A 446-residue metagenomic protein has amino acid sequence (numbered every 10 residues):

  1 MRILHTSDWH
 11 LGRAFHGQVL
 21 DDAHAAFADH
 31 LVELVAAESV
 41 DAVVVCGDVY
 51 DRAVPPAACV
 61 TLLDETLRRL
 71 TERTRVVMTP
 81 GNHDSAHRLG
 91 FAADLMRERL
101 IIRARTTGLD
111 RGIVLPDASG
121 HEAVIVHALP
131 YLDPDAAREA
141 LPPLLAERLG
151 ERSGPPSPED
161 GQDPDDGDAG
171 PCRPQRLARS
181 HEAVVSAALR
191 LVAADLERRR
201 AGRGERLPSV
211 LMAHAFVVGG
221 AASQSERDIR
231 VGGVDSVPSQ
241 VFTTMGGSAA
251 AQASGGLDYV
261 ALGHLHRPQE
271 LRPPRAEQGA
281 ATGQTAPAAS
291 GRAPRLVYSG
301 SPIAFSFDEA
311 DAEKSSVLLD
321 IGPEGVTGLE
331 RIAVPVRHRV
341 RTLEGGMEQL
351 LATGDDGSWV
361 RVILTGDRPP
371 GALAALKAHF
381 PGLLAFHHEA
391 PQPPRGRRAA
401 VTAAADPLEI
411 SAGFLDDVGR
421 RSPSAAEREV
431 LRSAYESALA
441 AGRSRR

Functional and structural regions predicted by a protein language model:
M1-E72, G161-P164, S433-A441, R445-R446: N-terminal active-site segment of His-dependent metallophosphoesterases
R2, D41-A42, R75, A123 (+3 more regions): Residues at the starts of beta-strands that form the adenosine-phosphate
D8, A28, D48, L63 (+7 more regions): Divalent metal-coordination and catalytic microenvironments
V35-S39, S119-H121, R199-R206, P323 (+1 more regions): Glycine-rich phosphate-binding loop signature in dinucleotide/nucleotide-binding domains
A37, K314, D320-R446: Accessory, non-catalytic peripheral segments of nucleic-acid enzymes
P55, P80-R295: His/Asp/Glu-rich metal-coordinating catalytic cores of metallo-dependent phosphodiesterases/hydrolases acting on
L70-M78, D356-S358: Short, surface-exposed connector motifs at secondary-structure boundaries
D110-E122, L129, Q162, A276-W359: Binuclear metal-dependent phosphoesterase catalytic core
